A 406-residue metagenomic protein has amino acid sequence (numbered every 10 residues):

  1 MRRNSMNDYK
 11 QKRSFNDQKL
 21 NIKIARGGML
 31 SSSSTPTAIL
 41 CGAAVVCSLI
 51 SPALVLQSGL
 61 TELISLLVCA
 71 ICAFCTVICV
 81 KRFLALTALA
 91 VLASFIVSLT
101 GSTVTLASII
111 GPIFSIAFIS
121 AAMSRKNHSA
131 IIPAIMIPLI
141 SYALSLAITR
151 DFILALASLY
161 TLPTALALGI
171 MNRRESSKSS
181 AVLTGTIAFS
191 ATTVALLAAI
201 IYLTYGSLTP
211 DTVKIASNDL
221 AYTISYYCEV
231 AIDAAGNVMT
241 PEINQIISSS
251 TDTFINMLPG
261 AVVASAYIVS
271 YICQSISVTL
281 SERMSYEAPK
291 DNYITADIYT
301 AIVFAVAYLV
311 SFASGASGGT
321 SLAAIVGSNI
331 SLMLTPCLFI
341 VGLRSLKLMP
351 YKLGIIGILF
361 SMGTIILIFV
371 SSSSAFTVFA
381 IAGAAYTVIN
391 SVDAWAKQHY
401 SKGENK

Functional and structural regions predicted by a protein language model:
K23, G27-S33, G42-S58, I135 (+1 more regions): Long, positively charged, glycine-interspersed low-complexity recognition regions
I24-C41, V77-A85, M123-S129: N-terminal membrane topogenic signal
S32-S48, F83-F95, P133-S141, A301-A307: Alpha-helical transmembrane segments
V68-V77, S94, G111-I131, T364-I368: Generic transmembrane alpha-helix motif of multi-pass integral membrane proteins
A107-L168, Y386: Alpha-helical membrane segments and adjacent membrane-interface helices in multi-pass membrane proteins
A143-T149, L154-Y202: Short helix-perturbing small/polar motifs within transmembrane alpha-helices
I200-F254: Membrane-interface interhelical loops and short interface/amphipathic helices in multi-pass inner-membrane
R283-C337, V341: Small-residue-rich helix-loop
